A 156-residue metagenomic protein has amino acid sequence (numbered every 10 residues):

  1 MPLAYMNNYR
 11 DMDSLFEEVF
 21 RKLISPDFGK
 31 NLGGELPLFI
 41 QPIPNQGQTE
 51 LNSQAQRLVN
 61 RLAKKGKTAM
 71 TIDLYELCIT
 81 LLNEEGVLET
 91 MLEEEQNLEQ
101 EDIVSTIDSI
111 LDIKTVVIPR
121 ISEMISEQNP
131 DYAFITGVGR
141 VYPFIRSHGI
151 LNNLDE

Functional and structural regions predicted by a protein language model:
P2-N8, E18, S105-S109, V117-F134: Structured catalytic/translocation cores of nucleotide/phosphate-coupled proteins
L3, N7-L62, K67: Glycine-rich P-loop/Walker A and Walker A-like loops and their local beta1-loop-alpha1 context in P-loop NTPases
G34-I40, Q100, E127-I135: Glycine-rich, often proline-containing surface loops adjacent to acidic residues and nearby aromatics that form
Q41, A69-I72, I121, I150: Generic structural hydrophobic/aromatic packing signal, biased to beta-strands
N45-E50, L77-C78, I107-K114, G139-P143: Short acidic, S/G/P-rich loop/turn micro-motifs used as interaction or catalytic elements
T49-A55, L81-E84, P143-H148: A short acidic (Asp/Glu
M70-V116, R120: Long, charge-dense
I113-E156: Conserved binding-pocket/active-site segment within a compact domain
